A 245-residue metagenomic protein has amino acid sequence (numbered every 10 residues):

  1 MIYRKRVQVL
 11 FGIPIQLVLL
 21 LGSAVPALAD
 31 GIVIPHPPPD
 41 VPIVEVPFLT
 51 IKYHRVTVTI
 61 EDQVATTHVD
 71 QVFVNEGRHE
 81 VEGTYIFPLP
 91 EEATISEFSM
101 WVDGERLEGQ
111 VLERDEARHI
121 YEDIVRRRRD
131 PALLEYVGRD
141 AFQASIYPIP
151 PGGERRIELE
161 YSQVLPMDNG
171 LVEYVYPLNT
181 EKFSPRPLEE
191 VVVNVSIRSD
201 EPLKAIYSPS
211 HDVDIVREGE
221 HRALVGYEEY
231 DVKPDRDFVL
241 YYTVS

Functional and structural regions predicted by a protein language model:
M1-V9: N-terminal secretory signal peptides that target proteins for export/translocation
K5, G22-A27: N-terminal cationic amphipathic segment used for targeting or macromolecule association
Q8-G12, P38: Short N-terminal leader segment in a subset of presequences, especially plant chloroplast and some mitochondrial
G12-A24: Bacterial N-terminal signal peptides
V25-S245: Subset of Sec-pathway N-terminal targeting signals
